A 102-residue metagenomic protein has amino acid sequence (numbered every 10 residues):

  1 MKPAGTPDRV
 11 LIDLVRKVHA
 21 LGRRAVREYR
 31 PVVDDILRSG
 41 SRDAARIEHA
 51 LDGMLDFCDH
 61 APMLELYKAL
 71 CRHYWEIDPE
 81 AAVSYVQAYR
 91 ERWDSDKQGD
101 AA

Functional and structural regions predicted by a protein language model:
M1-Y29, R92: Intrinsically disordered, low-complexity linker/tail regions enriched in Pro/Ser/Thr and polar/acidic residues
I12, D34-S41, D56, P79-E80 (+2 more regions): N-terminal domain-start signal
H19-A69: Amphipathic alpha-helical interaction modules
P62-A102: Amphipathic alpha-helical binding modules
